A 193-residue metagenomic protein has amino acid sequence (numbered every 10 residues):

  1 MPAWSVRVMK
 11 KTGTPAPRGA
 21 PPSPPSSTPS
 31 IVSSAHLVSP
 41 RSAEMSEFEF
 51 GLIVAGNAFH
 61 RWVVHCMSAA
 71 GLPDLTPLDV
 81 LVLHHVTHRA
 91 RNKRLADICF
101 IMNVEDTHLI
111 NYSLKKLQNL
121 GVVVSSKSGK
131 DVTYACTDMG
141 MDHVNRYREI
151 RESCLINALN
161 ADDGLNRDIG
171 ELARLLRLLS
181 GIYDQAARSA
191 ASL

Functional and structural regions predicted by a protein language model:
M1-P73: N-terminal leader segment of winged-helix/HTH proteins
G51, L81-H84, D142: Pre-recognition alpha-helix immediately N-terminal to the DNA-recognition helix within helix-turn-helix or winged-helix
V64-E105: N-terminal helix-turn-helix DNA-binding core of bacterial DNA-binding proteins
L72-T76, N111, K116, R188-S192: Short glycine/proline-centered loop/turn elements that form peptide/ligand docking sites
N92-V132: Canonical helix-turn-helix DNA-binding module
G129-Y147: Basic, amphipathic "hinge/linker" alpha-helix immediately C-terminal to the N-terminal HTH DNA-binding motif
E149-L193: Terminal interaction helix/tail motif
